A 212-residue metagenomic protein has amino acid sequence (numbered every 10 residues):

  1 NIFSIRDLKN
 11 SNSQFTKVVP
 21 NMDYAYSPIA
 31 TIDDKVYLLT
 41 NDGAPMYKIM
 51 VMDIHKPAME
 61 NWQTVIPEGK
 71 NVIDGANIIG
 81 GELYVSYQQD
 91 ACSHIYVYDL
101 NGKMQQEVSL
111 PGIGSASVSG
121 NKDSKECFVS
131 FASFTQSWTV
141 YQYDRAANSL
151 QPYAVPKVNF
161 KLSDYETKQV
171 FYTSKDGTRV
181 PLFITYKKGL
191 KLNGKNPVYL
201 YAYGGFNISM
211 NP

Functional and structural regions predicted by a protein language model:
N1, N21-L39, E68-E82, I113-S130 (+1 more regions): Conserved beta-propeller blade repeats
I2, M46, C92-H94, S137 (+1 more regions): A detector of repeated loop/turn-to-beta-strand junctions in beta-rich toroidal repeat architectures
F3-R6, S27, N41, P45-Y47 (+1 more regions): A structural signal for the main folded, soluble domain(s) of proteins
I5, V51, Y96-V97, Q142 (+2 more regions): Conserved blade-register residue in beta-propeller folds
R6-D7, I32, Y37-G43, M52-D53 (+3 more regions): Beta-strand C-termini and the immediately following turn/loop, strongest in propeller blades
R6-Y26, D53-D74, L100-S117, A146-D164: Multi-bladed beta-propeller domains
G43, W62-T64, I73, N77-Y84 (+3 more regions): C-terminal low-complexity, glycine/proline- and small-hydrophobic-enriched intrinsically disordered tails that act as
A116-P212: Serine-hydrolase catalytic core recognition
